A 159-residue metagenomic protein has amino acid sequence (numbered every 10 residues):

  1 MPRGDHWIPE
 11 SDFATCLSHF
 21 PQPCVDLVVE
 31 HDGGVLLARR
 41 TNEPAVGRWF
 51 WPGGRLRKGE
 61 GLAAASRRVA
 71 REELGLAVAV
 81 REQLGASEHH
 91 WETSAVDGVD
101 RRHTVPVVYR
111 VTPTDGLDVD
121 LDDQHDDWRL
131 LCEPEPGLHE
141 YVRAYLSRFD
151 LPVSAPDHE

Functional and structural regions predicted by a protein language model:
M1-D26, G98-V99: Acidic, metal-coordinating catalytic segment for phosphate/diphosphate chemistry, firing primarily on the Nudix
T15-V28, G34, E43-F50: N-terminal first-folded block
P23-V25, G33, H103-V107, D126: Change "...and in nucleic-acid phosphodiester-cleaving endonucleases..." to "...and in nucleic-acid processing enzymes
V29, L37, V111-P113, L130: Conserved hydrophobic "DFG−1" position in protein kinase catalytic cores
G34-E73: Conserved Nudix-box catalytic region and its N-terminal flanking loop in Nudix hydrolases and closely related
L56, P113-T114, E133: Hydrophobic pocket-lining residues within nucleotide cofactor-binding pockets
G75-L117: Active-site segment of metal-dependent pyrophosphate-handling enzymes, primarily the Nudix hydrolase catalytic core
V108-R110, V119-L151: NUDIX/MutT-family hydrolases
